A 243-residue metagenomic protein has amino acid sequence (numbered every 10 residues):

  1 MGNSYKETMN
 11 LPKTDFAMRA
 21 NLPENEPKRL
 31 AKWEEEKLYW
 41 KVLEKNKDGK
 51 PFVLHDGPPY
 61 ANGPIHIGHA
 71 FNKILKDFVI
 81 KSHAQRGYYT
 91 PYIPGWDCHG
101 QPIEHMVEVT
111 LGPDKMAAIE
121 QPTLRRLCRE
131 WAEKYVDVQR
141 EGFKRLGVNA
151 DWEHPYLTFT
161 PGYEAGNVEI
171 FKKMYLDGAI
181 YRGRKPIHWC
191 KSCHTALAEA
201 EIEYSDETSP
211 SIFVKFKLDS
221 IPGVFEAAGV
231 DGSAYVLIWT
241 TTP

Functional and structural regions predicted by a protein language model:
G2-P243: N-terminal, positively charged nucleic-acid-binding surface of large information/translation enzymes
